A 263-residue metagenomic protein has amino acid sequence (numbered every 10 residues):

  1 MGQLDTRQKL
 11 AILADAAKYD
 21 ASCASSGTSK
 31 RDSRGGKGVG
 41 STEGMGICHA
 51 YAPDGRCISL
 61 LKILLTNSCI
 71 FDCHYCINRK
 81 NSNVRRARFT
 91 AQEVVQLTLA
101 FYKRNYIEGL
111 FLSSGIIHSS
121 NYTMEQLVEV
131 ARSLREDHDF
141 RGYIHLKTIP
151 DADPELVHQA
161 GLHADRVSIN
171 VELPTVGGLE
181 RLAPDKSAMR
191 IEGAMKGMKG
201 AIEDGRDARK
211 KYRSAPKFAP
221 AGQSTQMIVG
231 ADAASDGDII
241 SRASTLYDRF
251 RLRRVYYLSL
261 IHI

Functional and structural regions predicted by a protein language model:
M1-S68: Flexible, acidic/Gly-rich N-terminal and inter-domain linker regions that tether and position cofactor-handling modules
E43-G46, V94-L97, D151-E155, I240-S241: Short alpha-helical segments and helix-capping/turn motifs at coil-helix boundaries
S68-N78: Local cysteine-cluster metal-coordination motifs and their immediate loop/turn environment, predominantly Fe-S cluster
R79-V94, Y102-L127, S133-P154, G161-Y212 (+2 more regions): Core AdoMet radical
D153-L162, A233-L246: Catalytic cores of alpha/beta
Q226, S244-Y247, L252: Eukaryotic partner-binding/assembly regions in large regulatory complexes
I261-I263: Conserved small/polar residues in nucleotide/adenosyl-binding loops
